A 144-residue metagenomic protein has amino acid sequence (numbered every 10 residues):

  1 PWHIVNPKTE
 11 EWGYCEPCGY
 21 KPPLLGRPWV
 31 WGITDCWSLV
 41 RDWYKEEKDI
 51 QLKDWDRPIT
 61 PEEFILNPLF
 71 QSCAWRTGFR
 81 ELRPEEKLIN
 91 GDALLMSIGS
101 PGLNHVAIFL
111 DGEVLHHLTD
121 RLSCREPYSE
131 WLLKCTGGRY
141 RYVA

Functional and structural regions predicted by a protein language model:
P1-C18, L25: Active-site-proximal loop/helix of nucleotide/amide-processing enzymes and allied scaffolds
G13-Y20, R76, R80: Short, conserved active-site entrance elements at the starts or edges of catalytic domains
L24-G32, L82: Short helix-to-loop capping/linker segments positioned immediately adjacent to catalytic or ligand/cofactor-binding
W29-E47: Active-site nucleophilic cysteine motif
L52-R57: Surface-exposed patches in mature extracellular/periplasmic domains of secreted proteins
P58-C124, Y128-S129: ...with weaker cross-activation on analogous glycine-rich loops/strands in unrelated enzymes
E126-A144: Glycine- and charge-enriched low-complexity intrinsically disordered segments
